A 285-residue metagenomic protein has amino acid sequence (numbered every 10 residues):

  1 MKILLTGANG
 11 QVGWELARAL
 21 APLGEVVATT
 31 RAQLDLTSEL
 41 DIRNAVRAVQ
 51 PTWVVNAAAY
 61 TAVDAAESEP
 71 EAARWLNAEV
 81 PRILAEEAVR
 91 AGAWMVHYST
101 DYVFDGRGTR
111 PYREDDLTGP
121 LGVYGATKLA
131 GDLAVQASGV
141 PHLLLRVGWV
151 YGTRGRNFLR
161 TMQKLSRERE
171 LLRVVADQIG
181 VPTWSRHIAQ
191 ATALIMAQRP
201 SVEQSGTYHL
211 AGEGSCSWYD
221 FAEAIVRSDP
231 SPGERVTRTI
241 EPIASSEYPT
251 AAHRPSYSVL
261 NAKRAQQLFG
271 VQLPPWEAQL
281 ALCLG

Functional and structural regions predicted by a protein language model:
I3-A19: N-terminal Rossmann NAD(P)H-binding glycine-rich loop of SDR-like oxidoreductase domains
A21-N44: Adenosine-cofactor binding site in Rossmann-like domains, unifying the SAM/SAH pocket of S-adenosylmethionine-dependent
E39-A78: NAD(P)H-binding glycine-rich loop region in Rossmannoid oxidoreductase-like domains and their noncatalytic homologs
S68, W75, E79-I83, R90 (+2 more regions): Catalytic helix-loop patch of NAD(P)-dependent Rossmann-fold dehydrogenases
L133-L194: NAD(P)-dependent short-chain dehydrogenase/reductase
V174-I179, Y208-S215, L268: Glycine-rich Rossmann NAD(P)(H)-binding loop
A191, Q198-T250: Mid/C-terminal beta-alpha module of Rossmann-like enzyme folds, strongest in SDR-family dehydrogenases/epimerases
P274-G285: Amphipathic terminal alpha-helices
